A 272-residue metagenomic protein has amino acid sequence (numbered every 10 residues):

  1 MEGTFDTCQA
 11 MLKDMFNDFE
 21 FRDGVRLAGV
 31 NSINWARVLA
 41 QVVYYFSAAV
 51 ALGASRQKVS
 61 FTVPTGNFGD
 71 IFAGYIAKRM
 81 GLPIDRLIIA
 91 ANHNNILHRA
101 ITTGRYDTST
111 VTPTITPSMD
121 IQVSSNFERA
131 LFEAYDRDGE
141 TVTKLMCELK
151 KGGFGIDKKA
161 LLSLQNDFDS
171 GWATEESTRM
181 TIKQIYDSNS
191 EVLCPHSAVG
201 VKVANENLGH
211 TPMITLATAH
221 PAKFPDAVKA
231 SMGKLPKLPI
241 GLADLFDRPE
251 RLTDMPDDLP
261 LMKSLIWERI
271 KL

Functional and structural regions predicted by a protein language model:
M1-L272: PLP-dependent amino-acid enzyme catalytic core
